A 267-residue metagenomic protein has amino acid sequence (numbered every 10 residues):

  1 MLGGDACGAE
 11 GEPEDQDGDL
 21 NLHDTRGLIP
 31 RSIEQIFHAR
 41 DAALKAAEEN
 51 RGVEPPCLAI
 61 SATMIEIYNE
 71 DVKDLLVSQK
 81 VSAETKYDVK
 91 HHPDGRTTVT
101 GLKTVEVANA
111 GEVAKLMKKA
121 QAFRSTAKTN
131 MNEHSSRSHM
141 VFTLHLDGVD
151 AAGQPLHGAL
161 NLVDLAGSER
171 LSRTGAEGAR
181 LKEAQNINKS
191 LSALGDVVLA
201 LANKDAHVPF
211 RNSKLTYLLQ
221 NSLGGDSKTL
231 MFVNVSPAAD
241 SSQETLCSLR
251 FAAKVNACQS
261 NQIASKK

Functional and structural regions predicted by a protein language model:
M1-K267: Microtubule-binding structural modules
